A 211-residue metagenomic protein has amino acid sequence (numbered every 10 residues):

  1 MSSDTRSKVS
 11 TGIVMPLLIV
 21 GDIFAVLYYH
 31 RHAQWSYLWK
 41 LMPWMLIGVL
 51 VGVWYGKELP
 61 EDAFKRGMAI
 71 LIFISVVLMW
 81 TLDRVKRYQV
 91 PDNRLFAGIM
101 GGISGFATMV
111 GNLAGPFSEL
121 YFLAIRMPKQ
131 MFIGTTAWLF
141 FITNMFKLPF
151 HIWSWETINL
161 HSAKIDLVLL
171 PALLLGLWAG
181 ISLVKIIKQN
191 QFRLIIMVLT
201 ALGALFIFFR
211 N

Functional and structural regions predicted by a protein language model:
M1-W39, M100-G101, G115-L170: Small-residue-rich hydrophobic segments that form or flank transmembrane alpha-helices in multi-pass membrane proteins
D22-H32, G67-D92, I181-S182, L202-N211: Transmembrane helix exit motif
A33-W80: Glycine/small-residue-rich loop that forms an oxyanion/phosphate-binding "nest" at active or ligand-binding sites
S36-M45, G67-L71, P91-G101, M131-W138 (+1 more regions): Cytoplasmic-side transmembrane-helix entry/capping segments in multi-pass membrane proteins
V51-G56, K65, G105-L113, K147-H151 (+1 more regions): Hydrophobic alpha-helical transmembrane segments in multi-pass integral membrane proteins
I74-I133: Membrane-embedded helical hairpins/re-entrant loop segments and their flanking transmembrane helices within multi-pass
W178-L199: Interfacial loop-to-transmembrane junctions
